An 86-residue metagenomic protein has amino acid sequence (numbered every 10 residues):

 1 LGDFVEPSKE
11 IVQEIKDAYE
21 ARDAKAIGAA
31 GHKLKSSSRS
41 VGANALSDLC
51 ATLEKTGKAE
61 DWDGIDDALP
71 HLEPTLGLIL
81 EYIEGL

Functional and structural regions predicted by a protein language model:
L1-K33, S37-S40, A59, D63-L86: Long, amphipathic alpha-helical coiled-coil segments characteristic of histidine-phosphotransfer scaffolds
S40-V41, S47: Non-catalytic connector elements of ABC transporters
L49-K58: Hydrophobic, amphipathic alpha-helical faces that serve as interaction scaffolds
